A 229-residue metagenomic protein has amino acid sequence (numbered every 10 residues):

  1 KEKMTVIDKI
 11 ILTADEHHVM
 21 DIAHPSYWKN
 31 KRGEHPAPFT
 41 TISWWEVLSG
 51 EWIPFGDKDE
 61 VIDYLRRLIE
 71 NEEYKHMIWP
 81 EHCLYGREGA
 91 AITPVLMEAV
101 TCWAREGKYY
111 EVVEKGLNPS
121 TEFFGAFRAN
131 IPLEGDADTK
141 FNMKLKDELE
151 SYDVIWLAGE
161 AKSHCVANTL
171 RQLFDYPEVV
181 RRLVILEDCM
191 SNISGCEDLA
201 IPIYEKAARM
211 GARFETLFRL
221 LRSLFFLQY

Functional and structural regions predicted by a protein language model:
E2-I11, H17-Y229: Active-site-adjacent betaalpha module
